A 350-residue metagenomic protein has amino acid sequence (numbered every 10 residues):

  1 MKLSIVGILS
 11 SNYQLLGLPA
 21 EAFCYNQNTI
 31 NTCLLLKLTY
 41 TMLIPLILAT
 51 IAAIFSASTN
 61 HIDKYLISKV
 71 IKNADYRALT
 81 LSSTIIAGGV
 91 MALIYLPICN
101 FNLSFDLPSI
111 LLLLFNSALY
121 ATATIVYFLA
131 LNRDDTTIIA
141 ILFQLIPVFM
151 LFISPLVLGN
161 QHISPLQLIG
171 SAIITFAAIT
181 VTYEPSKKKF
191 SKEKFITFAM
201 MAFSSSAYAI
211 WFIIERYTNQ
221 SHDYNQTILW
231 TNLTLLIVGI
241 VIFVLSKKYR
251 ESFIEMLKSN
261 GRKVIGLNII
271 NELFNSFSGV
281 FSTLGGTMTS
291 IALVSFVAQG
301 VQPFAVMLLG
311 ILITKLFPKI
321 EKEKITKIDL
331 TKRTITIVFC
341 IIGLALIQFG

Functional and structural regions predicted by a protein language model:
L3, L15, L38: Cationic, low-complexity basic patches in intrinsically disordered or flexible, solvent-exposed regions
S4, S10-S11: Serine residues within intrinsically disordered or low-complexity segments
V6, A20-A22: Acidic, Ala/Val/Gly-enriched low-complexity intrinsically disordered segments
Y13-Q14, Y25-Q27, Y40: Low-complexity, intrinsically disordered or signal/transmembrane-proximal segments
Y40-G350: Polytopic alpha-helical membrane proteins, predominantly small-molecule transporters/carriers
